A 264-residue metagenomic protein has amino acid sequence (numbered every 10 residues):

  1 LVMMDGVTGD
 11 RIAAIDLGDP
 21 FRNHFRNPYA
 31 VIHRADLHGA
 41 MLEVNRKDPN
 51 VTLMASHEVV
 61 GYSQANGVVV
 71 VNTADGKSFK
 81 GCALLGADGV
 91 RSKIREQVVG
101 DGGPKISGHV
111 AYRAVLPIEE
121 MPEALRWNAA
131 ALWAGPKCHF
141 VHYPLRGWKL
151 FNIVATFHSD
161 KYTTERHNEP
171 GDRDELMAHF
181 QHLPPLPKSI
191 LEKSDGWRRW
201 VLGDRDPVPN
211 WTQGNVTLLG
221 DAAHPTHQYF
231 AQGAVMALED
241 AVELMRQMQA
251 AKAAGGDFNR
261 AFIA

Functional and structural regions predicted by a protein language model:
L1-R46, A134: Active-site-adjacent segment of FAD-dependent monooxygenases/related oxidoreductases
R34-D36, E43, R91-A134, K161 (+1 more regions): Central beta-strand plus flanking loop segment that forms part of the substrate or channel wall within the catalytic
N45-V59: A conserved beta-strand/loop element that lines the FAD pocket in flavoprotein oxidoreductases
A55-V69: A conserved short coil-to-beta-strand element within the FAD-binding core of flavoproteins
T73-A83: Core beta-strand elements of the Rossmann-like FAD/NAD(P) dinucleotide-binding domain in flavoenzyme oxidoreductases
L85-G86, Y112, H142, E175-L176 (+1 more regions): Conserved mid-domain beta->alpha element of the FAD-binding
N128-T163, R173-Q181, L202: Active-site substrate-recognition segment that forms the wall of the catalytic cavity or substrate channel
E165-R198: Flavin-binding catalytic cores
